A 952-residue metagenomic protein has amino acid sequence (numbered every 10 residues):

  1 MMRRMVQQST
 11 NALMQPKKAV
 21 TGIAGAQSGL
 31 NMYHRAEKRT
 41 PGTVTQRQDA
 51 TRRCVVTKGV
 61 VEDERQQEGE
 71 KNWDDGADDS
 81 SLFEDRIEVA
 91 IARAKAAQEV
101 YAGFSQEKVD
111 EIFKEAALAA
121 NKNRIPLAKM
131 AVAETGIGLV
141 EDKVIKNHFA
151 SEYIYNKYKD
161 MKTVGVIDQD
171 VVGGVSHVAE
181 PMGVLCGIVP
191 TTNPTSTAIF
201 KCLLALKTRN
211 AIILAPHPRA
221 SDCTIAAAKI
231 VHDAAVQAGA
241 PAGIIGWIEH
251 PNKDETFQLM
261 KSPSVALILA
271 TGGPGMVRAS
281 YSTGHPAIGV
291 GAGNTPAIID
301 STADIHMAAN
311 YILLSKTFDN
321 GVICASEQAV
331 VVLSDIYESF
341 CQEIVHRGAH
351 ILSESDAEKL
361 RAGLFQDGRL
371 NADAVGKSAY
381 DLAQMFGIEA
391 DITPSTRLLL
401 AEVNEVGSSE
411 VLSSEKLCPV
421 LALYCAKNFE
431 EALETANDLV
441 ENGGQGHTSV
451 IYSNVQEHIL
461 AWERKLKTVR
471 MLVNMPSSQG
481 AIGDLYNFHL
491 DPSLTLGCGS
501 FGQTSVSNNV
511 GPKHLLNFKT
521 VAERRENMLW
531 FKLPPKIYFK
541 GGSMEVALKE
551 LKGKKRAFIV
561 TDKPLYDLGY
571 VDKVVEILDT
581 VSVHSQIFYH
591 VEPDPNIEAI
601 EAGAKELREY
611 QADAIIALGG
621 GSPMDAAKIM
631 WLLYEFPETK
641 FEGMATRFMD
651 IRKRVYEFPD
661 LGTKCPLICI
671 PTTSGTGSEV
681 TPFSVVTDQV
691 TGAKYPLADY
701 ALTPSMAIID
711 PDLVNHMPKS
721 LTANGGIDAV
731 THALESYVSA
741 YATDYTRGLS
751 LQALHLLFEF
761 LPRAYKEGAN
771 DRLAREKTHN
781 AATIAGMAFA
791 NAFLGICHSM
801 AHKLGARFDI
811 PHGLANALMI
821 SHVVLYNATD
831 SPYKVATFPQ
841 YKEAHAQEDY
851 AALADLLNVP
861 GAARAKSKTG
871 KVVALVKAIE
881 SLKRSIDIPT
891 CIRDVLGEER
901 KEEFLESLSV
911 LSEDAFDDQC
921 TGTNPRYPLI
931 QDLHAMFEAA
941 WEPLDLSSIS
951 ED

Functional and structural regions predicted by a protein language model:
K58-H177, L204, H346: N-terminal Rossmann-like NAD(P)+-binding subdomain of aldehyde/semialdehyde dehydrogenases
S81-F83, I199, V277-G407: ALDH superfamily catalytic-core signature
A102, P394-N527: Conserved C-terminal structural/oligomerization subdomain of aldehyde/semialdehyde dehydrogenase
K162, A227, E598-D712: Glycine/threonine-rich beta-strand-loop-alpha-helix active-site module that forms ligand/phosphate-binding
V166-M307: Rossmann-like NAD(P) dinucleotide-binding subdomain of oxidoreductase/dehydrogenase enzymes
H346, V680-A792: Carboxylate- and glycine-rich phosphate/diphosphate-binding segment that chelates Mg2+/Mn2+
M528-A614, I892: ATP/NTP phosphate-donor binding region
R807-E906, G922, L946, E951: Gly/Pro-rich interdomain helix-loop hinge
